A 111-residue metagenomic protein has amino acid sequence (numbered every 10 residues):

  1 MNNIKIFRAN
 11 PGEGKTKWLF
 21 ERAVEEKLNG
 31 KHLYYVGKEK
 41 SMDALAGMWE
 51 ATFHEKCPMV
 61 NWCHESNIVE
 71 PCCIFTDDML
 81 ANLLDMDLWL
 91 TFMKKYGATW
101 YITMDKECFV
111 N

Functional and structural regions predicted by a protein language model:
N2-S66: Conserved P-loop
E39-A51, E65-E70, M79-N111: Replace "adjacent to P-loop NTPase cores in ATP/GTP-dependent enzymes" with "adjacent to NTP-binding cores
F75-D77: Hydrophobic residues in beta-strands of the RecA-like P-loop NTPase core, especially within AAA+ ATPase
